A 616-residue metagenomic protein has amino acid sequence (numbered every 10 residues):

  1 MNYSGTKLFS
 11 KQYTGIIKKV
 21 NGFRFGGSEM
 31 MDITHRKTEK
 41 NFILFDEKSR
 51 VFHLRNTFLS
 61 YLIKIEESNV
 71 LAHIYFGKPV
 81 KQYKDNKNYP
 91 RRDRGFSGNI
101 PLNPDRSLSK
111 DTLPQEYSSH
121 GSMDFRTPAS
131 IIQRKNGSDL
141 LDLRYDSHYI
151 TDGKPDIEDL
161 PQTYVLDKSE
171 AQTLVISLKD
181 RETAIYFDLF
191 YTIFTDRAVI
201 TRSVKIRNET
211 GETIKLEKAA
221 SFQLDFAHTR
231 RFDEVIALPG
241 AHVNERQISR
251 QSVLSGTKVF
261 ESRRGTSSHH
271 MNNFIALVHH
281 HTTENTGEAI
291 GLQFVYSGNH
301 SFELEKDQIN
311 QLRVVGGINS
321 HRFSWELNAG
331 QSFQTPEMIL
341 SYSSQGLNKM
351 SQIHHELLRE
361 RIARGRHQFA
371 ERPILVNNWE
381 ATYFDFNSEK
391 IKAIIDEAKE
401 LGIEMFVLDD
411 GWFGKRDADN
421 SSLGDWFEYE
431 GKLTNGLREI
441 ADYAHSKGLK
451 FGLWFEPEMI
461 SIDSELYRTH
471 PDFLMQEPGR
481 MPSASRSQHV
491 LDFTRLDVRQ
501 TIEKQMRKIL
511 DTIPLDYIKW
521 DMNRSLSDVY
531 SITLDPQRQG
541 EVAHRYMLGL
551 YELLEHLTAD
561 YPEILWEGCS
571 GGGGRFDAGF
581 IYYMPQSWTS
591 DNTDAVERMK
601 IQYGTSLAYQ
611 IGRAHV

Functional and structural regions predicted by a protein language model:
Y3, K7, K11-K18, G22 (+1 more regions): Short, positively charged and aromatic/hydrophobic N-terminal segments
D32-F52, Q311-N328, E563: Short acidic, Pro/Gly- and aromatic-enriched capping/linker segments at domain boundaries
F45, S49-H53, T57, Y61 (+2 more regions): Polysaccharide-binding surfaces and accessory modules of carbohydrate-active proteins
F58, T192, V204-I206, L216 (+5 more regions): Active-site and adjacent substrate-binding regions of carbohydrate-active enzymes
I131-Q133, S138-S147, W325-S344: Short Pro-Gly-centered flexible turn/kink motifs
H367-T501, R507, Y517: Aromatic-lined carbohydrate-binding/catalytic grooves of carbohydrate-active enzymes
S461-D463, Y467-Q500, H544-R613: Glycan-recognition surfaces
